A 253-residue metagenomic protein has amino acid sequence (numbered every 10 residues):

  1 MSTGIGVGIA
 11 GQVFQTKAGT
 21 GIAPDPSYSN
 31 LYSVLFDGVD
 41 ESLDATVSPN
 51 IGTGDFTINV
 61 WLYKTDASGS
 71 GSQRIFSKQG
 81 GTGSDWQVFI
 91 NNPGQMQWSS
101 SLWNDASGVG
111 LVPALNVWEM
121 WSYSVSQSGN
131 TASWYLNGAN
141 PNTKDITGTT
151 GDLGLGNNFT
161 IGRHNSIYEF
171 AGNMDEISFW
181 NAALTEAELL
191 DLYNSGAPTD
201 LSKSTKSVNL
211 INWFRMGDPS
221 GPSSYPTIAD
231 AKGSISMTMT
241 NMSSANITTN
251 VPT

Functional and structural regions predicted by a protein language model:
M1-V39, N142, Y193-T253: Extracytoplasmic low-complexity segments
I22-V39, N59-G69, G83-T150, R163 (+2 more regions): Extracellular glycan-interaction surfaces
P26-Y28, I51-G52, I90, Q127 (+3 more regions): Extracellular/periplasmic catalytic domains that process cell-envelope and extracellular macromolecules
S33-V34, E41-S42, S72-S77, W86-Q87 (+4 more regions): Short Gly/Ser/Thr-biased coil->beta-strand turn/linker motifs that build repetitive extracellular beta-solenoid/fiber
L35-F56, N104-P113, R163-S166, G196-T205: Short surface loop/edge beta-strand patches of beta-sandwich-type extracellular domains that form ligand-contact sites
I58-N59, G69-T82, Y135-N137, I161-G162 (+2 more regions): Aromatic-rich beta-strand patches that line glycan-recognition/binding surfaces of extracellular proteins
Q79, S101-W103, G154-D175, S195-P198: Extracellular glycan-interaction patches encoded by glycine-rich segments
N142-T160, A171-E186: Predominantly extracellular beta-rich ligand-binding scaffolds that present long acidic/polar faces for carbohydrate
